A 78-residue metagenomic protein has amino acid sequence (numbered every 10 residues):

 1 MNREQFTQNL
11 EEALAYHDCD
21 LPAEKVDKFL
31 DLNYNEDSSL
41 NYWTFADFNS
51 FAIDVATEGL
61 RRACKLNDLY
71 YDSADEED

Functional and structural regions predicted by a protein language model:
M1-A13: Short, extreme N-terminal segment that most often corresponds to the first beta-strand
E12-D78: Acidic, low-complexity, intrinsically disordered interaction modules
